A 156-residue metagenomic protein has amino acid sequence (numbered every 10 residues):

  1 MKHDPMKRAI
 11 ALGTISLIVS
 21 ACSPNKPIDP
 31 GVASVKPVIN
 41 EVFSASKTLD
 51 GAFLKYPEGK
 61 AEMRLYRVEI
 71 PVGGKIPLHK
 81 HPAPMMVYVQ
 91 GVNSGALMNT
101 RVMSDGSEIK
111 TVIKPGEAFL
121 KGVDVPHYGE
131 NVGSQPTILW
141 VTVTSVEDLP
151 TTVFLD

Functional and structural regions predicted by a protein language model:
K2-I10: Bacterial N-terminal signal peptides that target proteins for export
A11-S20: Bacterial N-terminal signal peptides
C22-Y66, K110-V112, L120, T152-D156: A short, N-terminal "cap"/entry segment at the start of jelly-roll beta-barrel domains of the cupin/DSBH fold
R64-M85: Conserved short histidine dyad/triad with adjacent acidic residue
I70, M103-V123: Short acidic-glycine-tyrosine-enriched beta hairpin
P82-D105, E117: Glycine- and acidic-residue-biased ligand/ion/polar-headgroup-sensing regions
K114, V123-P150: Ligand-binding loop in jelly-roll beta-barrel domains
